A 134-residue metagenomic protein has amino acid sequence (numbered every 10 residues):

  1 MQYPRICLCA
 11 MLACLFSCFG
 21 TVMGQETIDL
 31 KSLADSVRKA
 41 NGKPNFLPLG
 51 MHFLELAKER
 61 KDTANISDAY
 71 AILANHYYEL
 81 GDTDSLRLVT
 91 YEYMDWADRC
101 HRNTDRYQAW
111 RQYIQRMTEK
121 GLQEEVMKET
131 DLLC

Functional and structural regions predicted by a protein language model:
M1-C9: Bacterial N-terminal signal peptides that target proteins for export
C9-C18: Bacterial N-terminal signal peptides
M23-C134: A "functional boundary" signal
